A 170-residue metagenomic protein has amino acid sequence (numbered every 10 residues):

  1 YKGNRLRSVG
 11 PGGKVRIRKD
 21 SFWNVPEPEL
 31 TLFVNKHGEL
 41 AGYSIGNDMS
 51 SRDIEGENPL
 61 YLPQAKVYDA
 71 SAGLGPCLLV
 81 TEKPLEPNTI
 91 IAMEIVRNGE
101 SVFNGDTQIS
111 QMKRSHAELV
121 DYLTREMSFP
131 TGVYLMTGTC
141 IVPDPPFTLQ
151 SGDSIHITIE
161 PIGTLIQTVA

Functional and structural regions predicted by a protein language model:
Y1-A117, E126: Glycine-enriched loop-and-adjacent helix/strand subsegments that border the catalytic/binding cleft of enzyme cores
P59, G138-V142, S154: A sequence-level detector of short, solvent-exposed, charge-rich linear segments
K66-L78, P145-A170: Charged, cofactor-coupling segments
M93-I95, G132, I155-I159: Carbohydrate-binding surfaces in secreted/extracellular proteins
G99, T139, I159-P161: Residue-level detection of beta-strand-connecting loop/turn positions
S115-L149: A conserved acidic, glycine/proline-rich C-terminal tail/linker
